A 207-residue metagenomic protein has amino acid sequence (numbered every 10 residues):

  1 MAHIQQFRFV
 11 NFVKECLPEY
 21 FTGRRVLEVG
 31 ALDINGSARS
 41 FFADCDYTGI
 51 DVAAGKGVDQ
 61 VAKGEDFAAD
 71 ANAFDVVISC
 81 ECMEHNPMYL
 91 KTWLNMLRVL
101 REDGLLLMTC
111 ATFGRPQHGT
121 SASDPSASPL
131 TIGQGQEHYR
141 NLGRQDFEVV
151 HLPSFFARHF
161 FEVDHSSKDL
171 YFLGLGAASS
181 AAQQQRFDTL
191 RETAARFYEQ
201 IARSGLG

Functional and structural regions predicted by a protein language model:
M1-Y20: Class I SAM-dependent methyltransferase Rossmann-like catalytic core, especially the SAM/SAH-binding loop
A2-H3, K63, M88, G143: Secondary-structure junction/capping motif
H3, M83, H138: Charge-dense, low-complexity intrinsically disordered segments
R8-N11, I78, F156, Q200: Generic, low-specificity signal for short hydrophobic/alpha-helical stretches with a mild N-terminal bias, encompassing
E15-H118: Conserved SAM-binding loop
P87-R101, L105-G207: S-adenosyl-L-methionine-dependent methyltransferase catalytic module, highlighting the catalytic core
